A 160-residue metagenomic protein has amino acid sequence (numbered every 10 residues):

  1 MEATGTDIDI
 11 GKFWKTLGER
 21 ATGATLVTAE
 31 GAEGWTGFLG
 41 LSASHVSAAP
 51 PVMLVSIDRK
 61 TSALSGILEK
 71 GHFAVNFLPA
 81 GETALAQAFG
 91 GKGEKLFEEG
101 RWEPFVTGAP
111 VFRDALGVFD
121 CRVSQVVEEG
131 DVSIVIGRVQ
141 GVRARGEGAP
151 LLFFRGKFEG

Functional and structural regions predicted by a protein language model:
M1-G160: Basic, polyanion-binding surface patches
